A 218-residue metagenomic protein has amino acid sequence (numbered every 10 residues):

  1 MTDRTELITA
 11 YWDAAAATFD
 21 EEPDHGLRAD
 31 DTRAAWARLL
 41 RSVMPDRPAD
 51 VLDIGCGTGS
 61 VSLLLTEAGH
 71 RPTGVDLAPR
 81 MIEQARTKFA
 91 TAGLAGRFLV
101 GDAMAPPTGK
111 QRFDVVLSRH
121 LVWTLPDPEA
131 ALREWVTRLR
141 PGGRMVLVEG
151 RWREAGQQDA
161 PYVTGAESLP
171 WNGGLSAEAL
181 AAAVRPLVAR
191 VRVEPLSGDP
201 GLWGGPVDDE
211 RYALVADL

Functional and structural regions predicted by a protein language model:
M1-D46, E154, D159-V163: Conserved class I S-adenosyl-L-methionine
E6, P23, V146-P206: C-terminal alpha-helical "lid/dimerization" subdomain adjacent to the S-adenosyl-L-methionine
P48-A49, Q111: Nucleotide donor/acceptor-binding cores
L52-I54, T58-A105: Class I SAM-dependent methyltransferase SAM/SAH-binding core
M104-V116: A short acidic, Gly/Pro-enriched loop at the edge of an enzyme's catalytic core that lines a small-molecule cofactor
V115-P128: A short SAM/SAH-binding and catalytic strip from SAM-dependent methyltransferases
E129-P141: A short glycine-rich, Lys/Arg-flanked "PGG" loop and its adjoining helix->strand segment in the class I
L214-L218: C-terminal lobe and adjacent flexible extensions of AdoMet/dcAdoMet transferase-like proteins
